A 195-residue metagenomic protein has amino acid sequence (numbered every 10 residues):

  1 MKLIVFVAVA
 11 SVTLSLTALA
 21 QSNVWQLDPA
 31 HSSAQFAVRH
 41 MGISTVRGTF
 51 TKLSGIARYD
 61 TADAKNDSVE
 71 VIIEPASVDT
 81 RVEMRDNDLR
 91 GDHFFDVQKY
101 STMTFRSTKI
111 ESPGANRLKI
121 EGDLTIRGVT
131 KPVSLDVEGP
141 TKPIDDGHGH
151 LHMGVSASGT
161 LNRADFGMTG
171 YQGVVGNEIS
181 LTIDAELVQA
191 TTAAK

Functional and structural regions predicted by a protein language model:
V5-T17: Bacterial N-terminal signal peptides
L19-K195: Low-complexity, acidic/polar, glycine-enriched regions of mature
